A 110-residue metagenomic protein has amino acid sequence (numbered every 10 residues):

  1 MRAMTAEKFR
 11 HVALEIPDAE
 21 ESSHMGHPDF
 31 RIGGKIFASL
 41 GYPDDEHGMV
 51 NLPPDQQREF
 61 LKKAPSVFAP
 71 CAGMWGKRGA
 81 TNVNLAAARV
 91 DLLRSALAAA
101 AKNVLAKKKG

Functional and structural regions predicted by a protein language model:
M1-G110: Charge-dense, helix-prone N-terminal extensions
